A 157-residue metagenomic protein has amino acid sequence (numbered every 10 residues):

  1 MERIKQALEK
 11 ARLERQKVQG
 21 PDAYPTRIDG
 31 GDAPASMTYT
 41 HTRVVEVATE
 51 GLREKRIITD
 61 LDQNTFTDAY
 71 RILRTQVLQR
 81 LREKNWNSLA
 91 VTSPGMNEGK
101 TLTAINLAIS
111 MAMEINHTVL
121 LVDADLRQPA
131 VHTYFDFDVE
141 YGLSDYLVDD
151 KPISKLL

Functional and structural regions predicted by a protein language model:
M1-V45, T49: Long, basic/Gly/Ser/Thr-rich N-terminal segments that mediate initial subcellular attachment or targeting
I4, L73, V91, D125 (+1 more regions): Residue-level signature of catalytic and energy-coupling elements of molecular machines, predominantly ATP/GTP-dependent
E9-R12, R74, L78-R82, A112 (+2 more regions): Signal for well-folded cores of large energy- and translation-related assemblies
V44-W86: C-terminal boundary of histidine-terminating zinc-finger modules
V45-R53, T59, K84, V91-T92 (+2 more regions): Histidine- and aromatic-rich ligand-binding microenvironments
F66, K100-A104, V139: Short, conserved glycine- and acidic-residue-centered signature motifs in active-site or ligand-binding loops
I72-L121: Walker A (P-loop) phosphate-binding motif
M111-L157: Phosphate-binding loop that captures ATP/GTP phosphates
